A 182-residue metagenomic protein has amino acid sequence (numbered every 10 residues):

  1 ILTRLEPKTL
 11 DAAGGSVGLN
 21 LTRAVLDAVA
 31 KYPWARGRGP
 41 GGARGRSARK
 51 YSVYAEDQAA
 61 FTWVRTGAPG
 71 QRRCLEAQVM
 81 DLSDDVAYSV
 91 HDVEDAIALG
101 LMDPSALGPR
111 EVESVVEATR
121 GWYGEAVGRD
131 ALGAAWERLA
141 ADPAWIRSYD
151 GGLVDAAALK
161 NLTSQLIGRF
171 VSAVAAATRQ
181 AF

Functional and structural regions predicted by a protein language model:
L2-A158, I167: Sequence-structural signature of the catalytic-core scaffold of metal-dependent phosphohydrolases that act on
L162-A173: Non-catalytic alpha-helical scaffold/packing segments enriched in small hydrophobic residues
S172-F182: Substrate-recognition/cap regions that form aromatic- and gly/pro-loop-enriched pockets for small-molecule ligands
